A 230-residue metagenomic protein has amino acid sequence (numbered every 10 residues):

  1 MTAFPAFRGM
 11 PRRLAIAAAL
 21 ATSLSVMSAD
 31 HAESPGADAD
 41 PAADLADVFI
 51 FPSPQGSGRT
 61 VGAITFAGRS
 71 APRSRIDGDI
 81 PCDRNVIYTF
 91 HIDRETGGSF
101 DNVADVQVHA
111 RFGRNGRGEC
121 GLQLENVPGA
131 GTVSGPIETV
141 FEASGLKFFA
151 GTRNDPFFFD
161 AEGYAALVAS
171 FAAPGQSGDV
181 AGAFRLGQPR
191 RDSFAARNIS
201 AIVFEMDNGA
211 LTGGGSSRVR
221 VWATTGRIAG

Functional and structural regions predicted by a protein language model:
M1-T2, S23: Intrinsic structural disorder
T2-A15: Bacterial N-terminal signal peptides that target proteins for export
R13-S25: Bacterial N-terminal signal peptides
M27-G230: Surface-exposed extracytoplasmic segments
